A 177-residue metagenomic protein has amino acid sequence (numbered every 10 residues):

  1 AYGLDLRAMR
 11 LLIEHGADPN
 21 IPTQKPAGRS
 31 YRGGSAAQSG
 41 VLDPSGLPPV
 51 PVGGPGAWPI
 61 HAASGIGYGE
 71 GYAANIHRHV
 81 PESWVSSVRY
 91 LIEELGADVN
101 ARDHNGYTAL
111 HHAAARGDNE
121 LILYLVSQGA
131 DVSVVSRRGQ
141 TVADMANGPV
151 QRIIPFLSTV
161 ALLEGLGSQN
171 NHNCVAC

Functional and structural regions predicted by a protein language model:
A1-D5, R32-G46, V50-G54, A62-V85 (+2 more regions): Ankyrin repeat A-helix N-terminal signature
R10-D18, S86-D98, L123-D131, A161-Q169: Ankyrin repeat domain, specifically the short helix-to-loop turn at the C-terminus of the second helix of each repeat
P22-Q24: Short glycine/acidic-rich loop motifs that flank beta-strands on beta-rich extracellular proteins
N100-G106: Generic long, charged, amphipathic alpha-helical segments
H112-Y124, Q128-S133, R138-Q140, D144: C-terminal structured "cap/appendage" subdomains that terminate the fold
V132-H172: Leucine-rich solenoid repeat scaffolds
